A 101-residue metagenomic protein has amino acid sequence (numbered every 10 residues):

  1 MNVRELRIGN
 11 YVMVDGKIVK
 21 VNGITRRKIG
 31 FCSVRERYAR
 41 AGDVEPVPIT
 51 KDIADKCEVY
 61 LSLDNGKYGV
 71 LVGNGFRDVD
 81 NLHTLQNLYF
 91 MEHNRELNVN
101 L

Functional and structural regions predicted by a protein language model:
M1-I8, H93-L101: Short intrinsically disordered terminal tails
R4, Y11, K17-G30: Short beta-strand-centered aromatic/proline hotspots
L6-I8, T25, L63-Y68: A short, compositionally biased
I8, Y68-N81: Long, compositionally biased intrinsically disordered regulatory segments in eukaryotic proteins
G9-D15, K51-K56: Short, solvent-exposed secondary-structure boundary motifs
I29, V34, G66-V72: Short aromatic-glycine-(Arg/Gly/Cys) micro-motifs in beta-strand/loop hairpins
S33-L63, D78, L82-E92: Intrinsically disordered, low-complexity, charged/polar segments
